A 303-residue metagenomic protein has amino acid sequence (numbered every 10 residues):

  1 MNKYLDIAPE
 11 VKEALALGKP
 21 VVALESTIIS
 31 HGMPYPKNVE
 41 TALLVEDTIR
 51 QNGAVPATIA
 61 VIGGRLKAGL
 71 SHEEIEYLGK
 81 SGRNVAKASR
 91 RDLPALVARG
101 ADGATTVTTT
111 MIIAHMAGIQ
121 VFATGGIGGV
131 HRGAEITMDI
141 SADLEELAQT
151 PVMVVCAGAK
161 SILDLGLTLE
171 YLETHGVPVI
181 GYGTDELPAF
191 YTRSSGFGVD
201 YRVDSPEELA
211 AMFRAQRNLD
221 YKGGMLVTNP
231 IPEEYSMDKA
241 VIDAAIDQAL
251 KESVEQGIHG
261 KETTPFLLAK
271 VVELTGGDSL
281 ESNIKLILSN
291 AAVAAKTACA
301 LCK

Functional and structural regions predicted by a protein language model:
M1-Q51, M116: N-terminal glycine-/serine-/threonine-rich phosphate-binding loop
E13-A16, V21-V22, I113-M116, V121-A123 (+5 more regions): Solvent-exposed alpha-helices and their adjacent loops that cap or buttress functional pockets in soluble metabolic
V22-L24, P56-V61, G103, V121-G126 (+5 more regions): General beta-strand structural signal in soluble alpha/beta enzymes
S26, H31-M33, V39-L96, N218-E234: Glycine-rich nucleotide/cofactor/substrate-binding loop typically near the N-terminus or early in the first domain
S71-P151: Divalent-metal (Mg2+/Mn2+/Ca2+)-assisted nucleotide/phosphate chemistry catalytic cores
T106-V107, E135-A148, V152-E173, P206-A211: Active-site glycine-rich loop that binds ribose-phosphate moieties when present
R193-N218: Anionic-ligand binding region
Y221-S289: A C-terminal functional module that forms or caps the active site or interfaces directly with catalytic machinery
